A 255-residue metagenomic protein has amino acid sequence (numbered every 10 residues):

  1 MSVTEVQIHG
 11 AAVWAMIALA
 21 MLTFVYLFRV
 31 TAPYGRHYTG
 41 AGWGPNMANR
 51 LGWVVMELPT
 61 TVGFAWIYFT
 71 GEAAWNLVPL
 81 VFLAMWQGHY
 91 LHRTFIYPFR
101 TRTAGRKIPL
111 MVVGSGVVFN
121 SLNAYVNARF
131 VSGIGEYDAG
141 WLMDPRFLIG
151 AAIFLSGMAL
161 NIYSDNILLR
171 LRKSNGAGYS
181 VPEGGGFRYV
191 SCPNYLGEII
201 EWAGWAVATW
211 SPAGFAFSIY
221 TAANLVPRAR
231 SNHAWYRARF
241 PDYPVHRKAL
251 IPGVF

Functional and structural regions predicted by a protein language model:
M1-L91, Y97-G114: Membrane-helix and juxtamembrane interface regions of eukaryotic multi-pass membrane proteins
S2-Y26, F64-W75, V117-F119, I134-F255: Hydrophobic transmembrane alpha-helices
M56, L91-H92, S156, S191: Single, functionally critical "micro-switch" positions that shape active/binding sites and transmembrane helices
F95-I96, N123: Hydrophobic mid-domain F-helix/FG-region of cytochrome P450s
I96-Y97, N232: General helical structural elements
R100, Y125-G133: Long, charge-rich intrinsically disordered scaffolds of nucleic-acid metabolism proteins
I108-A128: Active-site pocket-lining segments that scaffold enzyme catalytic pockets across diverse folds
